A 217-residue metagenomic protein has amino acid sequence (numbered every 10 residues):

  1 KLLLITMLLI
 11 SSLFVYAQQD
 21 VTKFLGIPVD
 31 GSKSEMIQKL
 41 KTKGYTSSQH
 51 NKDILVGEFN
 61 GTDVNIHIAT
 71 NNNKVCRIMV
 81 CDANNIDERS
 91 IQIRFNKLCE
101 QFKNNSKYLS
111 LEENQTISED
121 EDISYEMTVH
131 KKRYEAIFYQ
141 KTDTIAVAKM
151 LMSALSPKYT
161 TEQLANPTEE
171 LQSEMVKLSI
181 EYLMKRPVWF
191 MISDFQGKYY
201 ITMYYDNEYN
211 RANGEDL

Functional and structural regions predicted by a protein language model:
L2-V15: Sec-dependent N-terminal signal peptides
M7-L9, Q19, E58: Generic marker of residues within folded, mature protein domains
Q18-Q49, A83-L217: Non-cytosolic coordination micro-motifs
H50-L55: Short, hydrophobic/aromatic-rich segments at coil-to-beta transitions
E58-Q101: Mid-chain, structured segments of secreted extracytoplasmic proteins
